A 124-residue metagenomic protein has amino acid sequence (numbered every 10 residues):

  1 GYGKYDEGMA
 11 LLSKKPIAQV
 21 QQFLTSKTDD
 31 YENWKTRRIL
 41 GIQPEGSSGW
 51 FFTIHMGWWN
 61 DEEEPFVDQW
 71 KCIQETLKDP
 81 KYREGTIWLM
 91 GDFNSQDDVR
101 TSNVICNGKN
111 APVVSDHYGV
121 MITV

Functional and structural regions predicted by a protein language model:
Y2-V124: Active-site regions of metal-assisted phosphoester/phosphodiester hydrolases, unifying DNase/endonuclease modules
